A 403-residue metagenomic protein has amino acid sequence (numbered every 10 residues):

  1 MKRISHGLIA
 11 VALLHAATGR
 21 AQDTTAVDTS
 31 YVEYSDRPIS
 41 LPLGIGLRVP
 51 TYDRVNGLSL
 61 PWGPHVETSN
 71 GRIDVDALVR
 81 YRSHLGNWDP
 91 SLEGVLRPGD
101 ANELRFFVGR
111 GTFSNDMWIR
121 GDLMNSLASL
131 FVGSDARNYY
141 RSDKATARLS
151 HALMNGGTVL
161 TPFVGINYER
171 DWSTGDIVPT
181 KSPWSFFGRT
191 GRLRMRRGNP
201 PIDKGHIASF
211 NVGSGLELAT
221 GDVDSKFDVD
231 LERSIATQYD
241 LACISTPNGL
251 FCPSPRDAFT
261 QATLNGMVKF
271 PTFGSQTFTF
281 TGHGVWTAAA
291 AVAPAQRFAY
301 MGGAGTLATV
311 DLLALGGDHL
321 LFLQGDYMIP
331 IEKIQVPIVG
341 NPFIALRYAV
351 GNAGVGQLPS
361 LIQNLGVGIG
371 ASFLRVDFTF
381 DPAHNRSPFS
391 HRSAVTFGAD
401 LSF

Functional and structural regions predicted by a protein language model:
M1-I4: Positively charged n-region of N-terminal signal peptides that target proteins for export
G7-A16: Bacterial N-terminal signal peptides
G19-A21: Boundary at the C-terminal end of the N-terminal hydrophobic targeting segment
V27-A77, F227-R233, P342-Y348: Transmembrane beta-strand segments of Gram-negative outer membrane beta-barrel proteins
V27-E33, E103-S150, P179-L346, G354-G356 (+3 more regions): C-terminal outer-membrane beta-barrel translocator/porin domains of Gram-negative envelope proteins and their
V49, D76-H84, P382: Conserved short loop/turn motifs at secondary-structure junctions
P61-T68, D74-R80, D89-R97, N102-G109: Predominantly transmembrane beta-strands of Gram-negative outer membrane beta-barrel pores used for transport
R72-D74, E103, V159-T161, T277-T279 (+1 more regions): Membrane-spanning beta-strand positions in outer-membrane beta-barrel proteins
